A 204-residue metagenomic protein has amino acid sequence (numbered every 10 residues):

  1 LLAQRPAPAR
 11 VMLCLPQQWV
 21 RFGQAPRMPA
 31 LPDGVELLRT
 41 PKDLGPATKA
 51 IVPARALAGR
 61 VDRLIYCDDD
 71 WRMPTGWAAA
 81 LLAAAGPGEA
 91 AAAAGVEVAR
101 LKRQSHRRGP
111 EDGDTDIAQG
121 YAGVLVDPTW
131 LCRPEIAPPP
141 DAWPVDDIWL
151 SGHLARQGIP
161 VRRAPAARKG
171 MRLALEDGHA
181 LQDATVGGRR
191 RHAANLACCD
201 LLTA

Functional and structural regions predicted by a protein language model:
L1-R10: Short, acidic, metal-binding catalytic loop of nucleotide-sugar glycosyltransferases
A9-R10, R63, P160: Residues at the starts of beta-strands that form the adenosine-phosphate
C14-D62: Active-site-proximal specificity loops/subdomain of glycosyltransferases
L15-Q17, A92, P165: Short beta-strand/turn micro-motifs composed of small residues that flank or help shape donor/cofactor-binding pockets
R60-R72: Short beta-strand-to-loop acidic/aromatic patch adjacent to the donor-nucleotide binding site
R72-P138: Conserved catalytic core of nucleotide-sugar-dependent glycosyltransferases
A137-A204: C-terminal catalytic/acceptor-binding lobe
